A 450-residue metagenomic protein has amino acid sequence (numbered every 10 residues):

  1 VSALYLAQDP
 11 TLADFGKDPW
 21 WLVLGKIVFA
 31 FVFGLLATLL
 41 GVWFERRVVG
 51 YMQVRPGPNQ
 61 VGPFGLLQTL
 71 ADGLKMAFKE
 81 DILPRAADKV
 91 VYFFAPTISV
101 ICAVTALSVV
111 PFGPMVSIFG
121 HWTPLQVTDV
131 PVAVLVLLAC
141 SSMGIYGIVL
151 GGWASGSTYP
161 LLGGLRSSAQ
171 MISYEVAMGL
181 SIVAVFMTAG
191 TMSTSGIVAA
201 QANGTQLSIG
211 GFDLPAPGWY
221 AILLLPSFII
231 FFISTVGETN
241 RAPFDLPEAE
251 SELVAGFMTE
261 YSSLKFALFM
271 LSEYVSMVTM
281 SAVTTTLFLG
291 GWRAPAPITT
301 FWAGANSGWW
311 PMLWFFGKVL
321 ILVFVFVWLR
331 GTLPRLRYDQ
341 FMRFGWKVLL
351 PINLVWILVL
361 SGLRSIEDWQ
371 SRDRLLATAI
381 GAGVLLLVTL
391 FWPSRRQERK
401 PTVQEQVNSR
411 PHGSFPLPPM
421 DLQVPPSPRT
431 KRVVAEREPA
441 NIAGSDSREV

Functional and structural regions predicted by a protein language model:
S2-V450: Selective transmembrane helix interface/packing segments
